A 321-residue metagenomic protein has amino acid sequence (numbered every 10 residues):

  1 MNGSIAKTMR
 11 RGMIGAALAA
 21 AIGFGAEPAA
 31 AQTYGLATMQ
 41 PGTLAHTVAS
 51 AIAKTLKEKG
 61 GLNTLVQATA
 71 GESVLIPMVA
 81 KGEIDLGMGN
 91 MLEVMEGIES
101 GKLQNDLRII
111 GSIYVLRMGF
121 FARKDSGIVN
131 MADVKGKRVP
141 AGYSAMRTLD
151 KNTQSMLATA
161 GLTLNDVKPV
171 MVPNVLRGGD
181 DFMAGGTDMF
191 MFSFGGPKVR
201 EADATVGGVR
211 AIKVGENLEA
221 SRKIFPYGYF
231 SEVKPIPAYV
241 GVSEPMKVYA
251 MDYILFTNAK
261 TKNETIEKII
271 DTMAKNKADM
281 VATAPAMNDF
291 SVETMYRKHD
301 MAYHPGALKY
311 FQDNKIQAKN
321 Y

Functional and structural regions predicted by a protein language model:
N2-A16: Bacterial N-terminal signal peptides that target proteins for export
F24-A31: Sec/Tat signal peptide C-region and signal peptidase I cleavage site
Q32-K59, N63-L65, L116-D180, A184 (+3 more regions): Bilobed "Venus flytrap"/periplasmic-binding protein-like clamshell domains and structurally analogous long
V48, L176-R177, M183-G185, F194-A211 (+3 more regions): An extracytoplasmic/periplasmic, membrane-proximal ligand-sensing/linker region
V48-K54, L65-D106, F120, I128 (+2 more regions): Pocket-flanking alpha-helical
M88-V94, K102, S126-G127, T163-V170 (+1 more regions): Pocket-lining segment of extracytoplasmic ligand-binding domains
D106-Y114: Short beta-strand-centered segments that line the small-molecule binding cleft or hinge of alpha/beta clamshell
G142-S155, Y229-H299: Ligand-binding clefts/hinges and TM-proximal coupling segments of bilobed small-molecule sensing domains
